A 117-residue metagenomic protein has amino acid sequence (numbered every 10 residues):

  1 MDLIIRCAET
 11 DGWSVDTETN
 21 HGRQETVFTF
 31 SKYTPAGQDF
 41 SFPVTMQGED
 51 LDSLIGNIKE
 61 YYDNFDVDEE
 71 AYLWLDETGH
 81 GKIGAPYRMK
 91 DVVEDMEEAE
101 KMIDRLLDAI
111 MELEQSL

Functional and structural regions predicted by a protein language model:
I5, E9-E69: Amphipathic, interaction-prone secondary-structure segments
E25, E49-L117: Intrinsically disordered, low-complexity regulatory regions enriched in serine/threonine/proline and acidic residues
